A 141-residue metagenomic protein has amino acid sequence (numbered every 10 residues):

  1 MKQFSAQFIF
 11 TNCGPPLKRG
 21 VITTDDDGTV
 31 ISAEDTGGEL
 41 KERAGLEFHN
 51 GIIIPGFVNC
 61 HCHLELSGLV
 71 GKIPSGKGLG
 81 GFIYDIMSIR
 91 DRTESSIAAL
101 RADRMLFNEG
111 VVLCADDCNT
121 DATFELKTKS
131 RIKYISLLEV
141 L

Functional and structural regions predicted by a protein language model:
M1-K41: N-terminal metal-binding scaffold of metallo-dependent hydrolase/deaminase domains
K2-A6, D35-G80, L100, N108: Replace "His-x-His-based motif
I9, H63, N119: Catalytic metal-binding/acid-base residues of hydrolase active sites
T11-C13, G37, F48, R104 (+1 more regions): Short, flexible, glycine/charge-rich loop motifs used to bind or transfer phosphoryl groups or to couple energy/partner
K18-R19, K72-S75, K129-R131: Short, glycine/charged-enriched secondary-structure capping and boundary segments
T29, A44-G45, K133: Conserved beta-strand segments of alpha/beta enzyme cores
L66-A98, I135-L138: Active-site gating loops and adjacent loop-to-helix segments of metal-dependent hydrolytic enzymes
R90-L141: Active-site loop-helix segments enriched in His/Asp/Glu that coordinate and activate a nucleophilic water at divalent
